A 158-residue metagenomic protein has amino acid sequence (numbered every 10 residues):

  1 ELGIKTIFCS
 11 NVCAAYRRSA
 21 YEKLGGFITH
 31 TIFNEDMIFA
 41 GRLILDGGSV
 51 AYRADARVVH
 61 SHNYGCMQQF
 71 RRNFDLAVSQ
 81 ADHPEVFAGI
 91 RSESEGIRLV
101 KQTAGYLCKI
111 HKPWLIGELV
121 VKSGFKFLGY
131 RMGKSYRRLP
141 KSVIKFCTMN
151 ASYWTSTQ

Functional and structural regions predicted by a protein language model:
E1-S19, I32, I38, P84: A recurrent flexible, glycine/aromatic-enriched loop bordering the glycosyltransferase active site that acts as
I7-C13, G26, A81-P84, R98-I110 (+1 more regions): Short secondary-structure transition/capping segments
S10-N11, E22-G41, L45-Y52, A56-V59: Donor nucleotide-sugar recognition loop
V50, A56-G129: Active-site-adjacent helix/loop segment of glycosyltransferases that harbors family-specific signature motifs
G129-Q158: Juxtamembrane C-terminal module of membrane proteins
